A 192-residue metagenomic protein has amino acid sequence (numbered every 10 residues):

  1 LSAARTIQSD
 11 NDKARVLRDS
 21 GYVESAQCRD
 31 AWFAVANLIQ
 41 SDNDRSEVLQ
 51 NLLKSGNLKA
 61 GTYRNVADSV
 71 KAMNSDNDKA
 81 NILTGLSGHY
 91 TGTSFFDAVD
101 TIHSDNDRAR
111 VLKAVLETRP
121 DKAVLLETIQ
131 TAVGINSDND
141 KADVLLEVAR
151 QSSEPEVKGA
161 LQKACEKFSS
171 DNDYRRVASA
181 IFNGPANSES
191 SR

Functional and structural regions predicted by a protein language model:
L1-R192: Non-catalytic all-alpha helical scaffold/repeat segments
